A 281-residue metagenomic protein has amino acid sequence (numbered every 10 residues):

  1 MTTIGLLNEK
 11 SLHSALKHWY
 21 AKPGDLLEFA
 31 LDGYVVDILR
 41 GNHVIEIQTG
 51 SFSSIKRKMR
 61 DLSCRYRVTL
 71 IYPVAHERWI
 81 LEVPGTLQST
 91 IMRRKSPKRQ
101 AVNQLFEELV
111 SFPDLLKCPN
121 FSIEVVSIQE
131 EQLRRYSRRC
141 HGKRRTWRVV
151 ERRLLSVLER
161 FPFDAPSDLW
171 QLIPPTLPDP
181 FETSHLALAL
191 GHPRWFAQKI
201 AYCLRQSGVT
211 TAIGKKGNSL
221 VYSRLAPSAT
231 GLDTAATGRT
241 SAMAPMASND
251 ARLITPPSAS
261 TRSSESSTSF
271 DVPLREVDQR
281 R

Functional and structural regions predicted by a protein language model:
M1-V35: Acidic-basic catalytic patches of nuclease active cores, encompassing PD-(D/E)XK and other metal-cofactor nuclease
L16, V36-S51, I55, L62 (+1 more regions): Conserved catalytic cores of phosphodiester-cleaving nucleases, focusing on short active-site segments
R94-F161: Long, low-complexity, charged/polar intrinsically disordered regions in eukaryotic proteins
L177-A189: Short acidic, hydrophobic short linear motifs in intrinsically disordered regions
L186, A201-S207: Basic amphipathic alpha-helical segments that dock to polyanions
H192-C203: Short amphipathic alpha-helical interaction segments
R205-K215: A short, conserved structural fragment
K215-D233: Short, cationic-aromatic polyanion-contact patches
